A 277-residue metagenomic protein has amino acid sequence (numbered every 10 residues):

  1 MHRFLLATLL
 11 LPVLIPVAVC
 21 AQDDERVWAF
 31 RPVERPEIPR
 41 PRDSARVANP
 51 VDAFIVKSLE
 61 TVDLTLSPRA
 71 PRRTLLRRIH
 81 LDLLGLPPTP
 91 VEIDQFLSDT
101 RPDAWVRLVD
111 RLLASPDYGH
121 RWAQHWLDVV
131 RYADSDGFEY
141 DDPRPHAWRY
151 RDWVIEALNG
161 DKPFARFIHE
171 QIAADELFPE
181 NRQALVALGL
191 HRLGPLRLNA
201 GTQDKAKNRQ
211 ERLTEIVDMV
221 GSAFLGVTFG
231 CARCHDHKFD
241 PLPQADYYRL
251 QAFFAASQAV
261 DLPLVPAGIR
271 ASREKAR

Functional and structural regions predicted by a protein language model:
M1-F4: Positively charged n-region of N-terminal signal peptides that target proteins for export
A7-P16: Bacterial N-terminal signal peptides
V17-A21: Sec/Tat signal peptide C-region and signal peptidase I cleavage site
Q22-E274: Short, structured secondary-structure elements that scaffold catalytic or ligand/cofactor-binding regions
